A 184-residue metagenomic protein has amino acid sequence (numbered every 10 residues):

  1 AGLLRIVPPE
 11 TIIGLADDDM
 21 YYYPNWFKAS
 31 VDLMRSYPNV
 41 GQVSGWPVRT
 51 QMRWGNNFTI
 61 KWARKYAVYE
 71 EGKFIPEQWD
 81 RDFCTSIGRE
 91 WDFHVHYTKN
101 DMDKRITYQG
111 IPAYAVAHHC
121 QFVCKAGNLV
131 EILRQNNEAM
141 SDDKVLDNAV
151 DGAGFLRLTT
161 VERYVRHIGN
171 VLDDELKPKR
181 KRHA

Functional and structural regions predicted by a protein language model:
G2-I12: Active-site nucleotide-sugar/metal-binding loop of Leloir-type enzymes
P9-E10, P38-V40, F155: Short, high-confidence coil segments that cap the C-terminus of an alpha-helix and link into the following beta-strand
D19-Y21: Acidic metal-phosphate-binding loop of nucleotide-sugar-dependent transferases
Y23-K125: Conserved catalytic core of nucleotide-sugar-dependent glycosyltransferases
Q78, S86, W91-A184: C-terminal catalytic/acceptor-binding lobe
